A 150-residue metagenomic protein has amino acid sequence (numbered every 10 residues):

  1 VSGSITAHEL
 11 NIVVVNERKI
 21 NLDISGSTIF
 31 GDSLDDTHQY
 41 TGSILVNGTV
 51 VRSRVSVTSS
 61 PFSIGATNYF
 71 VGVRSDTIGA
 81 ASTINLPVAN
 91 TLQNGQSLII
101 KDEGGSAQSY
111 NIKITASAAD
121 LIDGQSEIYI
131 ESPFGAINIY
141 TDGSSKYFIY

Functional and structural regions predicted by a protein language model:
V1-T67, N111, S117: Intrinsic low-complexity, repeat-rich intrinsically disordered segments enriched in small/flexible residues
E9, A136, S145-K146: Structural motif
I20, V71, I137-I139: Broad, structure-driven detector of short, well-ordered beta-strand segments within folded domains
L45-T115, T141-Y150: Exposed extracellular interaction/assembly regions and N-terminal maturation sites
T67, S132-A136: Tight coil/turn sites that cap or link beta-strands
T115-G124: Short edge-strand/loop segments of extracellular domains
Q125-I130: Beta-strand-rich interaction surfaces with strong enrichment in secreted/lumenal proteins
